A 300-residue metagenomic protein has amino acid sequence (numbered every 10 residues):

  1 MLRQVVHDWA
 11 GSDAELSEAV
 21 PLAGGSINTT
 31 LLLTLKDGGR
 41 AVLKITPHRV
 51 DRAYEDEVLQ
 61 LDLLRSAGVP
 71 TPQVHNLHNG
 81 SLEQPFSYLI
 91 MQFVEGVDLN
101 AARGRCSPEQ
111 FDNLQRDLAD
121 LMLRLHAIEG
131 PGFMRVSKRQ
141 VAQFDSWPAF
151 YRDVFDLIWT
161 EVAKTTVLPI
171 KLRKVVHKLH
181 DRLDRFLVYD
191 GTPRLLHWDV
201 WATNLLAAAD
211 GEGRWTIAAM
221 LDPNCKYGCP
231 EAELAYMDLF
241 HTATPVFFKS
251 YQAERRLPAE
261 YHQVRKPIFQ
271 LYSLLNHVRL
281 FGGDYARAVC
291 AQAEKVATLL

Functional and structural regions predicted by a protein language model:
M1-D13, N79-L82, Q110-F111, Q115-R116 (+3 more regions): An alpha-helical support segment within catalytic cores of ATP-dependent transferases
A19-D145, A149: ATP-binding pocket architecture of kinase catalytic cores
D56, D117, V175, Q270 (+1 more regions): Charged catalytic carboxylate motif
W147-P148, T160, Y189-L195, W201-Q263: Active-site Asp-x-Gly
S273: Charged phosphate-binding loop/patch that engages nucleotide di/tri-phosphates or the phosphate backbone of nucleic
H277-L300: ATP/Mg2+ or Mg2+-diphosphate-binding catalytic cores that bind nucleotide phosphates or diphosphates via glycine-rich
